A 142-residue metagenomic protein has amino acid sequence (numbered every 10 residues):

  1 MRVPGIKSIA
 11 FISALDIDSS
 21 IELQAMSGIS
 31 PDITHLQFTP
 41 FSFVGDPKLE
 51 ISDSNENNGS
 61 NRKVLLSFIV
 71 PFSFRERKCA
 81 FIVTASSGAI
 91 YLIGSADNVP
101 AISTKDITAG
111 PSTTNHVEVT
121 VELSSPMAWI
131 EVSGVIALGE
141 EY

Functional and structural regions predicted by a protein language model:
M1-K63, V99-P111: Solvent-exposed edge beta-strands and adjacent loop segments that serve as assembly or binding interfaces
S13, P40-G45, V70, V83 (+2 more regions): Intrinsically disordered, low-complexity regions enriched in small/polar residues
E22, Q37, K48, L65-I69 (+3 more regions): Ser/Thr- (and often Asn-) enriched beta-sheet segments in non-cytosolic proteins
Q37-P40, I90, E141: Intrinsically disordered, low-complexity N-terminal regions enriched in serine/proline/glycine with scattered basic
L49-A101: Structured, beta-strand-rich domain cores that present glycine/charged loop surfaces used to bind extended ligands
N98-Y142: Mixed-charge, glycine-accented linear interaction segment located at domain edges/termini
